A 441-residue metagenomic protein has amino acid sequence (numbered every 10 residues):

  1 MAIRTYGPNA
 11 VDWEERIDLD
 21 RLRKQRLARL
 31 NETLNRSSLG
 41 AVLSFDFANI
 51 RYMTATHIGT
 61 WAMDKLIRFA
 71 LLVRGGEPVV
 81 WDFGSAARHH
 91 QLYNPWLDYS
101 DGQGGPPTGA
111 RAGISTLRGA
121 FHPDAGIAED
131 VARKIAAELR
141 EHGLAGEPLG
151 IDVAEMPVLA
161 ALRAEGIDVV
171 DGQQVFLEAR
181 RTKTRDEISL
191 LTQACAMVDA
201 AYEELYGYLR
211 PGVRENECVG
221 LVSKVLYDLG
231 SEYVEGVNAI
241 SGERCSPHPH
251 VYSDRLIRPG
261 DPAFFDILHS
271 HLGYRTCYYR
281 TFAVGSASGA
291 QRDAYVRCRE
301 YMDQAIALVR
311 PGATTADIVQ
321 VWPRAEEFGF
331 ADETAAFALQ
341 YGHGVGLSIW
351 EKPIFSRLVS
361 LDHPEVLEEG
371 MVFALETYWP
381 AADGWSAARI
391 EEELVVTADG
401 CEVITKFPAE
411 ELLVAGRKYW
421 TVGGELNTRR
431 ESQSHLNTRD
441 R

Functional and structural regions predicted by a protein language model:
M1-R441: Active-site neighborhoods and metal-handling regions in enzymes and metal-associated proteins
